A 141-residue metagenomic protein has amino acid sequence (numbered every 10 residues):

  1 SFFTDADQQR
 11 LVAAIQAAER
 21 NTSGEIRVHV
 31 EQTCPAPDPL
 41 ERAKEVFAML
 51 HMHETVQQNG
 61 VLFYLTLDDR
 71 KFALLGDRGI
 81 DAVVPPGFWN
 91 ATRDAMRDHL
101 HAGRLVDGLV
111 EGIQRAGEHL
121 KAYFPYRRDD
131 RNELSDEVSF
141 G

Functional and structural regions predicted by a protein language model:
S1-G60, L65-G141: A structural boundary signal for the start of the first folded domain, especially the loop/turn and N-capping region
